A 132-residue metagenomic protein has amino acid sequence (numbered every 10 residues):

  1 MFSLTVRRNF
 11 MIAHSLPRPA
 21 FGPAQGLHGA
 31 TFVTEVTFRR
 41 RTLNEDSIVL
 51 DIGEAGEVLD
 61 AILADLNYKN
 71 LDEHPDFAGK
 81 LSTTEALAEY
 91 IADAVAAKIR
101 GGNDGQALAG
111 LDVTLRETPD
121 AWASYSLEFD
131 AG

Functional and structural regions predicted by a protein language model:
M1-G132: Charge-rich, low-complexity N-terminal segments
